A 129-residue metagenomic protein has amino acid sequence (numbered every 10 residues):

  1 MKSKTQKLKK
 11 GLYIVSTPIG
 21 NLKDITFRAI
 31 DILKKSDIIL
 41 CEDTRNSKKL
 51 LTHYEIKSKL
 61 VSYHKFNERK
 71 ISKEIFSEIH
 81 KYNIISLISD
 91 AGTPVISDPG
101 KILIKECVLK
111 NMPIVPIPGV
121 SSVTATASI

Functional and structural regions predicted by a protein language model:
M1-F66: Glycine-rich, flexible N-terminal cofactor/catalytic loop recognition
D24-I25, L50-L51, S72, I96-P99 (+1 more regions): Short glycine-/acidic-enriched loop or helix-start segments at secondary-structure transitions that form or flank
R28-D31, H53-I56, I75-S77, P99-I104 (+1 more regions): Short, glycine/charged-enriched secondary-structure capping and boundary segments
E42-R45, F66-N67, A91, P118-S121: Short beta->alpha linker loops
I56, E68, H80-I84: Generic short alpha-helical segment signal, independent of protein family or function, capturing local helix propensity
N67-F76: Glycine-rich, highly charged phosphate/nucleotide-binding loops
H80-I129: Short glycine-cluster motifs
